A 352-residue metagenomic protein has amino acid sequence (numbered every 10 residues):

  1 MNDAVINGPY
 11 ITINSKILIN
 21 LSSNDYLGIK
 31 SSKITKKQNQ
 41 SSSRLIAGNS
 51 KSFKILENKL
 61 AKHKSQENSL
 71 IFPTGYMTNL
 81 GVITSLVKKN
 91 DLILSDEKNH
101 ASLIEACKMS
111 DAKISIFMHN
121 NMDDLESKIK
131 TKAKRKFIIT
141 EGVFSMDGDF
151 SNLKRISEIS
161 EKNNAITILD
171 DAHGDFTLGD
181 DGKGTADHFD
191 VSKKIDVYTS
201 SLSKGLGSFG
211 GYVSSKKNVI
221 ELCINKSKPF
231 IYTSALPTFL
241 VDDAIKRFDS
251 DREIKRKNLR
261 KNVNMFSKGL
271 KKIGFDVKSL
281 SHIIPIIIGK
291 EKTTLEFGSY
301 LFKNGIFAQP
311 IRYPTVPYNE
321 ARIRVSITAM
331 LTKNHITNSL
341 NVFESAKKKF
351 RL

Functional and structural regions predicted by a protein language model:
M1-Q40, A165: N-terminal "arm"/small-domain region of PLP-dependent enzymes with the aminotransferase-like
K37-G75, V263: Conserved N-terminal alpha-helix of the aminotransferase class I/II PLP-enzyme fold
N58, K303-N304, T315-L352: PLP-dependent enzyme catalytic core of the Aspartate aminotransferase-like
V82-A101, M122: Conserved PLP-anchoring active-site segment centered on the Schiff-base-forming lysine
S115, H119-L169: Active-site phosphate-binding strand-loop segment of PLP-dependent enzymes
D187-L222: Active-site PLP attachment segment
A235-R252, N262, K271: Structural motif of enzymes handling amino- and sulfur-group chemistry
K257-S267, K271-G305, T315, I327-A329: Conserved PLP-binding catalytic core of the aspartate aminotransferase-like
